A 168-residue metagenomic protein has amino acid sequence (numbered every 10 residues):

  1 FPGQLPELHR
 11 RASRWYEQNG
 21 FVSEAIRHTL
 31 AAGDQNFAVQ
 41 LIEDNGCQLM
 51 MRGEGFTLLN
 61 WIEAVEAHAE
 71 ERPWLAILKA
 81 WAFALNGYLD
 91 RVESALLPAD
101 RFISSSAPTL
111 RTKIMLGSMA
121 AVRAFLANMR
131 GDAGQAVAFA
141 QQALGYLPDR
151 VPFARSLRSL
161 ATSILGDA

Functional and structural regions predicted by a protein language model:
F1-Q4, S104-L110: Short, glycine- and charge-enriched coil/turn segments that flank and shape catalytic ligand pockets
P2-A76, A82: Extended alpha-helical scaffolding segments used for macromolecular assembly and cargo binding
P6, R10-S13, V39, G55-E63 (+3 more regions): Hydrophobic core segments within long, regular secondary-structure runs in both alpha- and beta-rich folds
S13, T29, A76-L78, V92 (+4 more regions): Residue-level detection of beta-strand scaffold positions
F21-S23, Q35-N36, E71-W74, A107-S118 (+1 more regions): Alpha-solenoid helical repeat architecture
I26, G46-C47, L59-E63, A67 (+2 more regions): Amphipathic alpha-helical segments of tetratricopeptide repeats
V39-Q48, W74-L89, M115-D132, S156-A168: Tandem amphipathic alpha-helical repeat scaffolds
M51-E54, E63-A67, A82-N86, A99-F102 (+3 more regions): Short alpha-helical linear motifs
